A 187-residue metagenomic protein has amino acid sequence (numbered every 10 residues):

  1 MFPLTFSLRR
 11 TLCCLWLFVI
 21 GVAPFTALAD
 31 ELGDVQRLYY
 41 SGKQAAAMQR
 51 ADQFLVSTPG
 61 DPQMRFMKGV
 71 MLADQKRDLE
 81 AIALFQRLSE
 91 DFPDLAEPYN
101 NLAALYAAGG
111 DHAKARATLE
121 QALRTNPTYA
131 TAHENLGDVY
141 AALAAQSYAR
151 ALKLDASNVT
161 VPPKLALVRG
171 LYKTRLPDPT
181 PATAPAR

Functional and structural regions predicted by a protein language model:
Y40-S41, D74-Q75, A108-G109, A142 (+1 more regions): Register position in tetratricopeptide repeats
S57, D91-F92, T125, L154: Structural marker of alpha-solenoid helical repeat scaffolds
P62-Q63, A96-E97, A130-T131, V159: Helix-start (N-cap) detector for alpha-helical repeat units in TPR-like alpha-solenoids, especially tetratricopeptide
